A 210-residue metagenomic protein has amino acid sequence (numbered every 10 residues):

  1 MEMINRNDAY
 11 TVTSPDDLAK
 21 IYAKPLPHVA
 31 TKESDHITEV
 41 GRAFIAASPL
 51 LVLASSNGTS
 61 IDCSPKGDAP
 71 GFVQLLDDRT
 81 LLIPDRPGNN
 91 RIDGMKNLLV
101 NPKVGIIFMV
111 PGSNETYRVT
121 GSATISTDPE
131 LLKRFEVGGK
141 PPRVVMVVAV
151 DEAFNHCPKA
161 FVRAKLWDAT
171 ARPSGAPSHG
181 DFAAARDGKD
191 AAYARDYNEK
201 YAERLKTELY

Functional and structural regions predicted by a protein language model:
M1-Y210: Binding-site signature for planar aromatic cofactors or substrates
